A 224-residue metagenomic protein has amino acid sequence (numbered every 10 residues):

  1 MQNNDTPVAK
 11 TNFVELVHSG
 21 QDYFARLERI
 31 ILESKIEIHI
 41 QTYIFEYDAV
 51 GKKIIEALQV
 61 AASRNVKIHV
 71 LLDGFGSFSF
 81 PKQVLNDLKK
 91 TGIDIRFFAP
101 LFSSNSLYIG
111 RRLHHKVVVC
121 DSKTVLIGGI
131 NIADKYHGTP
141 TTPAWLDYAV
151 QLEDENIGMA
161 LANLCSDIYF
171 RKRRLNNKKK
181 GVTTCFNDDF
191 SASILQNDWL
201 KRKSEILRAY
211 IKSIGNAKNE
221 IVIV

Functional and structural regions predicted by a protein language model:
M1-V224: Charged, low-complexity intrinsically disordered terminal segments
